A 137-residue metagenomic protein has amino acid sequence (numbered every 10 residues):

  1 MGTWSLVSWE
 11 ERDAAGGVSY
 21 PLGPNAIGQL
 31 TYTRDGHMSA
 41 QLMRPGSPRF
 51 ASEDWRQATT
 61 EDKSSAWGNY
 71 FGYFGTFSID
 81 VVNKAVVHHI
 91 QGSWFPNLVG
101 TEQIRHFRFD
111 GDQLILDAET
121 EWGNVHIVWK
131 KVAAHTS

Functional and structural regions predicted by a protein language model:
M1-S137: Lipid interaction determinants
